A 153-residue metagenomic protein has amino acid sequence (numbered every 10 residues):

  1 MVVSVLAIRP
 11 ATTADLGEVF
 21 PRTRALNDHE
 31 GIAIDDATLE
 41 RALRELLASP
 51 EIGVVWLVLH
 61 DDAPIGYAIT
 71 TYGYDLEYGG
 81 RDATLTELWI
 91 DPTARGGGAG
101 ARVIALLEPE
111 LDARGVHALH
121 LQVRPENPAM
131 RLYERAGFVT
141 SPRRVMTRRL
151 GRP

Functional and structural regions predicted by a protein language model:
L6, P10-G17, P21-G80, T86 (+4 more regions): Acetyl-CoA-dependent GNAT
V58, G96-A101: Glycine-rich acyl-CoA binding loop
G73, D91, R124: Residue-level recognition of the GNAT/N-acetyltransferase active site
R81, G97, A113-H117: Short coil/turn segments at alpha/beta junctions that flank glycine-rich nucleotide-binding fingerprints
L88-R95: A short, internal acetyl-CoA/4′-phosphopantetheine-binding micro-motif in the GNAT/acyltransferase core
D91, R102-A118: Conserved acyl-CoA
R95, L119-M130, T147-R152: Conserved beta-strand-loop-alpha-helix junction that forms the acyl-donor binding cleft
A101, A105, P125-P142: Conserved active-site alpha-helix within GNAT-family acetyltransferase domains
